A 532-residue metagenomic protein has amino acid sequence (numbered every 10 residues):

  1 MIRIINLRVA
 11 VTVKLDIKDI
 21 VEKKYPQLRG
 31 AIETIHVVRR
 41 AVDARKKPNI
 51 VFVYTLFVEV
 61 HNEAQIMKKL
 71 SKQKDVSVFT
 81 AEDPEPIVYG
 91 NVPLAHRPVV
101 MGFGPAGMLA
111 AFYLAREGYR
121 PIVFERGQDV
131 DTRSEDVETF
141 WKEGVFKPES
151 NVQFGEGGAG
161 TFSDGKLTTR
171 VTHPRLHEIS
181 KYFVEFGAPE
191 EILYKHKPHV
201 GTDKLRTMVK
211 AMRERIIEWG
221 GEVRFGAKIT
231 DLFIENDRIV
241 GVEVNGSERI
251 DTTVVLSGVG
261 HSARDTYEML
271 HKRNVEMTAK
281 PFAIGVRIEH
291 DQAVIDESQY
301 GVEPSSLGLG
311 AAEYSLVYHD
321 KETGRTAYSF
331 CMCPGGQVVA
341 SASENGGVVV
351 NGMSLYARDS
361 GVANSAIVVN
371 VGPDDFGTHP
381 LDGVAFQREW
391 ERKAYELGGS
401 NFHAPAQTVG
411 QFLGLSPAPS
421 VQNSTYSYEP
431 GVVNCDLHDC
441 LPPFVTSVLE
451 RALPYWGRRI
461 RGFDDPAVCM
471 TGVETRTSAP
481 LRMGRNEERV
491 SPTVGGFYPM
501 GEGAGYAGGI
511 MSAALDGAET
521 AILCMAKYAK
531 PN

Functional and structural regions predicted by a protein language model:
M1-F52, L56-F162, K166-N532: Residues forming the flavin
